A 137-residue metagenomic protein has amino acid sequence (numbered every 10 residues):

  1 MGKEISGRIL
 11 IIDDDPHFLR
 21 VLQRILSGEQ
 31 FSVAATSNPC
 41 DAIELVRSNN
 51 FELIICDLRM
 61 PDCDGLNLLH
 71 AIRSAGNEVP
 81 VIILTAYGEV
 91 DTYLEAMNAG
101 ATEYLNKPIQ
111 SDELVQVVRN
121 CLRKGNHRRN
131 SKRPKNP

Functional and structural regions predicted by a protein language model:
G7, S37-N38, D64-N67: Acidic catalytic/metal-coordinating carboxylates
P16-A34: Two-component/phosphorelay signaling modules centered on CheY-like receiver
L19, P61, E89, P108: The feature encodes the CheY-like receiver
E44, L66-E78, E95: Short amphipathic alpha-helix used as the core "switch/output" element in two-component signaling
N49-I55: Active-site beta3 strand of CheY-like receiver
D91, I109-V118: C-terminal output helix
